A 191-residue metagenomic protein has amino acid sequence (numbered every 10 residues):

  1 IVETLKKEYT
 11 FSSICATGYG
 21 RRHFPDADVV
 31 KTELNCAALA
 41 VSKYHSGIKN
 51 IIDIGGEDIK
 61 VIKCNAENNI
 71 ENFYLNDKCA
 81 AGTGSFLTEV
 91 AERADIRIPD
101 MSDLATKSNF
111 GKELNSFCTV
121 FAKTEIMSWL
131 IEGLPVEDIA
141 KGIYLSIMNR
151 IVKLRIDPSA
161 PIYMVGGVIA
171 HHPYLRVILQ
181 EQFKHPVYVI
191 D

Functional and structural regions predicted by a protein language model:
V2-S13, R150-P161: Phosphate/pyrophosphate-binding loops at sites that engage ATP/ADP/AMP, CoA/4′-phosphopantetheine, polyphosphate
K6-N35, I62, N68-E71: Short beta-strand-loop/turn "lid" adjacent to the catalytic site in phosphate-handling enzymes
Y19, P158-Q182: Glycine-rich phosphate-binding loops at beta-strand->alpha-helix junctions
E33-L34, I178-D191: Conserved phosphate-binding/catalytic loops in two-lobed NTP-binding clefts
I48-N68: Gly/Thr-rich phosphate-binding beta-strand-loop-beta motif of the actin/hexokinase/Hsp70
A66-F110, N115: Glycine-rich phosphate-binding loop plus the immediately following alpha-helix
T119-P158: Adenine-nucleotide phosphate-binding core of ATP-dependent small-molecule kinases
